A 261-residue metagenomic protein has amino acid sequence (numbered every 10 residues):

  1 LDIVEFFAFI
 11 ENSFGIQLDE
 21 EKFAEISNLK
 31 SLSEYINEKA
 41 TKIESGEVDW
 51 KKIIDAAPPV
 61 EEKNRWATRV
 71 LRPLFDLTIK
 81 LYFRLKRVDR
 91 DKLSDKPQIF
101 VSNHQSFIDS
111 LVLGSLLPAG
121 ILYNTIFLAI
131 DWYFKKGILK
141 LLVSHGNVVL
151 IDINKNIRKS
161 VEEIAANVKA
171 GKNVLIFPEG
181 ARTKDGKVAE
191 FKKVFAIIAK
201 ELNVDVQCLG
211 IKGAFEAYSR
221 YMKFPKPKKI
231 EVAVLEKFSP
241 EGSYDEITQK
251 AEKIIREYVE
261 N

Functional and structural regions predicted by a protein language model:
L1-A56: Phosphopantetheine-dependent thiolation modules in NRPS/PKS and related acyl-activating systems
N37, S144-G146, K223-P227: Short, hinge-like loop/turn segments at secondary-structure boundaries
E62-D89, V112, G137-G146: A transmembrane-helix-recognition feature enriched in membrane-embedded lipid enzymes and envelope glyco-/phospholipid
L74-F75, H145-I151, P178-A181: Short, basic, glycine/proline-bearing loop/turn elements
F75-H104, K169: Helix-to-loop junction immediately C-terminal to a conserved catalytic motif
R87, V149-D152, P240: Short acidic-hydrophobic, aromatic-tinged amphipathic segments that line or gate anion-handling sites
D95-K155: Catalytic core of membrane glycerolipid acyltransferases/transacylases, capturing the structured, soluble-facing
K159-N261: Non-catalytic C-terminal accessory region of glycerolipid acyltransferases and related lyso-lipid remodeling enzymes
